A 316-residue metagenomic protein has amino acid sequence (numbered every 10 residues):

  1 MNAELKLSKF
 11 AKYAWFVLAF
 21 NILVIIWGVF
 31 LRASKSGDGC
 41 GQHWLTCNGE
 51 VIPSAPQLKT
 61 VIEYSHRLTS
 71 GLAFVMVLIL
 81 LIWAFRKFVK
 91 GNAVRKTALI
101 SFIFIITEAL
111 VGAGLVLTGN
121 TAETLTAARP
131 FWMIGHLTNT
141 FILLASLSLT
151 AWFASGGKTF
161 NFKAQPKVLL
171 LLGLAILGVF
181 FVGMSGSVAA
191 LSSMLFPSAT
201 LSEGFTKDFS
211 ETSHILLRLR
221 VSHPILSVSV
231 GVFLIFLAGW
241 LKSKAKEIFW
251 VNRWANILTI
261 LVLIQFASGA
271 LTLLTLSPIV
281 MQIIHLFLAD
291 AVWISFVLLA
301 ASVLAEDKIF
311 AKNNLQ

Functional and structural regions predicted by a protein language model:
M1-Q316: Polytopic transmembrane helical bundles with strong interfacial aromatic enrichment
